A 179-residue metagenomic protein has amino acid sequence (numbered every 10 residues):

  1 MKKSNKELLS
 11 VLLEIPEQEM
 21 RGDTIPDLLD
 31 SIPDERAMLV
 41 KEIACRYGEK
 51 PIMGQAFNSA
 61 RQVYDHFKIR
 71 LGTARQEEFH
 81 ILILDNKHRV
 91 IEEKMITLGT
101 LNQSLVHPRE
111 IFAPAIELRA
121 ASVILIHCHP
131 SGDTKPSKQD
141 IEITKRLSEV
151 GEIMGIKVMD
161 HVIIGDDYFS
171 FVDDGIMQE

Functional and structural regions predicted by a protein language model:
M1-L28: Long, highly charged, low-complexity intrinsically disordered interaction regions that mediate electrostatic DNA/RNA
S4-L8, L28-M38, I43, D65 (+2 more regions): Active-site-proximal loop/helix of nucleotide/amide-processing enzymes and allied scaffolds
T24, N58-S59, S137: Intrinsic-disorder/low-complexity, polar/charged segments
S31-M95: Long amphipathic N-terminal alpha/beta scaffold segment
